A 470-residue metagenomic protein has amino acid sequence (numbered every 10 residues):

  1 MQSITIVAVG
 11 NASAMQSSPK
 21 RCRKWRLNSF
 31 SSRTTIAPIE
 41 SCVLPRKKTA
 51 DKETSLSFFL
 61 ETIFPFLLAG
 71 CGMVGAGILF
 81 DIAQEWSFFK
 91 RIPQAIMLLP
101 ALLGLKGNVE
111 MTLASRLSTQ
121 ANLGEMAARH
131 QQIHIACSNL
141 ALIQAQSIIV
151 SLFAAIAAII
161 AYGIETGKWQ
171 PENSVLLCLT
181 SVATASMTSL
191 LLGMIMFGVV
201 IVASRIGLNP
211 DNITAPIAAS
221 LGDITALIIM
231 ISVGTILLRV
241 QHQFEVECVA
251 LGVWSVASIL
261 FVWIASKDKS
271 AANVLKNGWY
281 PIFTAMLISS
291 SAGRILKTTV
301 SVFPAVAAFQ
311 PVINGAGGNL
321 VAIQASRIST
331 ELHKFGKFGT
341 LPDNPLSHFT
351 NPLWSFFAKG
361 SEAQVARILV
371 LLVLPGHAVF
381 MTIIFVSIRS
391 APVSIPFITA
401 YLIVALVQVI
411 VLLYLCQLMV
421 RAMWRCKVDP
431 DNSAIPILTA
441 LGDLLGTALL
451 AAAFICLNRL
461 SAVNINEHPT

Functional and structural regions predicted by a protein language model:
M1-I36: Intrinsically disordered, low-complexity cytosolic terminal tails
S55-F64, L140-L142, S270-M286, F309-A316 (+1 more regions): Membrane-water interface at loop-to-transmembrane-helix junctions
I63-L79, F153, T284-S289: The first (N-terminal) embedded transmembrane alpha-helix
G70, A155-I160, R459-T470: Extracellular/lumenal N-termini and interhelical loops of multi-pass eukaryotic membrane proteins
N108, I148-I156, I160, S181-G198 (+5 more regions): Mid-bilayer segments of alpha-helical transmembrane spans in multi-pass integral membrane proteins that mediate
L113-T166, V321-V386: Helix-loop-helix junctions within the multi-pass membrane cores of secondary transporters/permeases
C178, V182-M187, L221, L238-A292 (+2 more regions): Core mid-bundle transmembrane helix pairs that form the ion/substrate translocation pathway in diverse multi-pass
N277-P352: Transmembrane helical segments that form the transport core of multi-pass membrane transport proteins
